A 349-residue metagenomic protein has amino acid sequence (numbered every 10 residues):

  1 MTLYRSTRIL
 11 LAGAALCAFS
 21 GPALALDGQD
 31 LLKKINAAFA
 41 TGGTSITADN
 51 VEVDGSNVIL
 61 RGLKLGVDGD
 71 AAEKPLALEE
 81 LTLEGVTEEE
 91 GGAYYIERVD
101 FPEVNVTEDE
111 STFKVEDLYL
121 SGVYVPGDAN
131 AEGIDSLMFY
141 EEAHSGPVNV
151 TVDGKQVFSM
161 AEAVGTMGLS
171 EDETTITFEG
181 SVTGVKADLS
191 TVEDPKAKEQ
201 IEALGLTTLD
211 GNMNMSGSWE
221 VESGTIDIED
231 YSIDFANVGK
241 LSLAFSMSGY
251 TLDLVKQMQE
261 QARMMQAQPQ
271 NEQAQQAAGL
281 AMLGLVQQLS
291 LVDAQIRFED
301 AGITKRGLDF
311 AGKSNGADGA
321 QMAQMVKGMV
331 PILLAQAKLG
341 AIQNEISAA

Functional and structural regions predicted by a protein language model:
M1-A25: Gram-negative bacterial Sec-dependent N-terminal signal peptides
F19, A23-A349: Glycine-rich, small/hydroxylated-residue low-complexity segments
